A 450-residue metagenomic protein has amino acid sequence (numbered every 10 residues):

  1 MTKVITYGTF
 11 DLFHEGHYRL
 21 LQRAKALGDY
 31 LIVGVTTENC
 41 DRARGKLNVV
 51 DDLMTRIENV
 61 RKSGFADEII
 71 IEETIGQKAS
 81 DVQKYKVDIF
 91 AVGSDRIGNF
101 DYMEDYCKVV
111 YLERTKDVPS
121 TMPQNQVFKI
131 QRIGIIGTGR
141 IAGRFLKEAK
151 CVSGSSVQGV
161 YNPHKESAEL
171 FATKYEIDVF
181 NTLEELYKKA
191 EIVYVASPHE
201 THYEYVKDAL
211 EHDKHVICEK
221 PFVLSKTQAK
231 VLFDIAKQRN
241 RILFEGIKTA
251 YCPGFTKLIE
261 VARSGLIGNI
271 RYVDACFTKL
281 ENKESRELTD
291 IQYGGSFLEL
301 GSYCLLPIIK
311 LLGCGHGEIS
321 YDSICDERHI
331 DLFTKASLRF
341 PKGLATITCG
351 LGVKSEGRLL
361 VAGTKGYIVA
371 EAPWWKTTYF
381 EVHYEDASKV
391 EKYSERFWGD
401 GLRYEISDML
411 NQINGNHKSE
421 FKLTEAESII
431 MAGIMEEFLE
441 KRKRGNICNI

Functional and structural regions predicted by a protein language model:
M1-K129: Nucleotidyltransferase catalytic core that binds NTPs
V33, N181, C218-E219, L243-E245 (+1 more regions): Hydrophobic residues in well-ordered beta-strands that form the structural core
K129-K174, R444, C448-I450: N-terminal Rossmann-like dinucleotide-binding module
F145, Y175-F233: Beta-loop-alpha module in the N-terminal Rossmann-like domain of NAD(P)-dependent dehydrogenases, especially those
A172, E185, I192-V195, D408-I450: C-terminal helix-rich "cap/oligomerization" subdomain common to oxidoreductases
V231-K248, N269-V273: Rossmann-fold dehydrogenase core element
T249-I319: Predominantly a Rossmann-like dinucleotide-binding segment in NAD(P)-dependent oxidoreductases
L305-Y379, I406-N416, N449: Contiguous beta-strand/loop segments that form the cofactor/metal-binding neighborhood of enzyme cores
